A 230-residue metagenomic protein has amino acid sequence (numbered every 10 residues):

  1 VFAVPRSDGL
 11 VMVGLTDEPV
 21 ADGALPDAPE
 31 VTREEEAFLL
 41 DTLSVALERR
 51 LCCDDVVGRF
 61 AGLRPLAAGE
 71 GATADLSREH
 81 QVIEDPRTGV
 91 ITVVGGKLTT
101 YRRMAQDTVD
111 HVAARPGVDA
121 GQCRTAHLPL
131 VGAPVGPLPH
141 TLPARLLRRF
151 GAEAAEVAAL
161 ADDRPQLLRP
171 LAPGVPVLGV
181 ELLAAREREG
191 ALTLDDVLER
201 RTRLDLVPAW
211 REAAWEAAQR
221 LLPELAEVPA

Functional and structural regions predicted by a protein language model:
V1-G14, E18-W210, A214-A226: C-terminal catalytic lobe of FAD-dependent flavoproteins
V228-A230: Long non-globular sequence segments
